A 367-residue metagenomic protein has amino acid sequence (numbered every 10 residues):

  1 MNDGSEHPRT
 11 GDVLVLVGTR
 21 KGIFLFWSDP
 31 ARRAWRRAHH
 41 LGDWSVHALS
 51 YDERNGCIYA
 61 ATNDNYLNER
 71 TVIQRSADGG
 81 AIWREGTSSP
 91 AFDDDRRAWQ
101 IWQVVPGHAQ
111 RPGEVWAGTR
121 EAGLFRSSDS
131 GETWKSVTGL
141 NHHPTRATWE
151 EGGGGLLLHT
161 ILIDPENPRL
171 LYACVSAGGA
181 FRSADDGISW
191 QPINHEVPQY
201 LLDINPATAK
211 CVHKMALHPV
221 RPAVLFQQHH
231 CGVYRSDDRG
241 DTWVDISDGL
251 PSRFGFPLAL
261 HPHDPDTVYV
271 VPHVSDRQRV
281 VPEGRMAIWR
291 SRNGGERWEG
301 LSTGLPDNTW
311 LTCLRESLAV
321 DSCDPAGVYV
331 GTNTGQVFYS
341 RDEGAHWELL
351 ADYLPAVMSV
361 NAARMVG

Functional and structural regions predicted by a protein language model:
M1-G367: Extracellular glycan-interacting surfaces
